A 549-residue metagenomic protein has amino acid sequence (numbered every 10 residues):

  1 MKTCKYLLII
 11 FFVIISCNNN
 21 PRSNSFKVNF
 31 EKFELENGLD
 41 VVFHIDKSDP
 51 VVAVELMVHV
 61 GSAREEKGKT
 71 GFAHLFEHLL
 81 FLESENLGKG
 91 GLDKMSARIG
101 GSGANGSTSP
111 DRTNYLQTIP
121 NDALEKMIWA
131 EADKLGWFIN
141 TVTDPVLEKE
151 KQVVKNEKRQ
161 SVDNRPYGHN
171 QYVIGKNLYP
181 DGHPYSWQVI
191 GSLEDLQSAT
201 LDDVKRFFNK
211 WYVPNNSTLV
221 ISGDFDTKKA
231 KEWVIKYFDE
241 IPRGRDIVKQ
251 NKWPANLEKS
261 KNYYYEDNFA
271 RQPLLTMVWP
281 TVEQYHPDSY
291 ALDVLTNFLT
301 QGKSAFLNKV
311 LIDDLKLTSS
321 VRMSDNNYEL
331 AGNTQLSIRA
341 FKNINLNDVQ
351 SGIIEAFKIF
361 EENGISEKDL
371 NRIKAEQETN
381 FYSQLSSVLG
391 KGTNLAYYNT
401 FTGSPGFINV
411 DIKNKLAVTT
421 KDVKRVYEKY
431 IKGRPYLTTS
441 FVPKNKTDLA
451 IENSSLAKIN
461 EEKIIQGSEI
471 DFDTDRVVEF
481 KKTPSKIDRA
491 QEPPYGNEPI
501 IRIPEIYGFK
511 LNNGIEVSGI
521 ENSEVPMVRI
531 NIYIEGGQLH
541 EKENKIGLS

Functional and structural regions predicted by a protein language model:
C4-I15: Sec-dependent N-terminal signal peptides
C17-D40, D226-D267, L274, N308 (+1 more regions): Proteolytic maturation boundary segments
H44, D49-E65, G71-L75, G90-W137 (+8 more regions): M16 family metallopeptidases and their MPP-like homologs
F72-L80, L295: Active-site His/Glu-centered metal-binding helix of metallohydrolases
L79-G88: Catalytic Zn2+-binding segment of zinc metalloproteases
P110-N114, D144-N156: Short, glycine/charge-rich beta-strand/loop segments that flank catalytic centers and engage negatively charged groups
D144, K151, K205-Y237, P435: Non-catalytic, conformational "gating/processing" segments within enzyme and secreted inhibitor domains
V154-S161, W253-E266, I373-Q384: Short, conserved secondary-structure transition motifs
